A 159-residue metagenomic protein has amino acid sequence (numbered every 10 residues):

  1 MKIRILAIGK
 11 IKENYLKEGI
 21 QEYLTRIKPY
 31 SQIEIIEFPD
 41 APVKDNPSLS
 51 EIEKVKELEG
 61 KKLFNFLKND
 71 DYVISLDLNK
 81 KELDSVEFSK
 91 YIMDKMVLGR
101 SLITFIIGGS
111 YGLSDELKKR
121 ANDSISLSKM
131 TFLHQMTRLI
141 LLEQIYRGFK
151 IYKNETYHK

Functional and structural regions predicted by a protein language model:
M1-I27: N-terminal beta1-alpha1 ligand-phosphate binding loop
K2, Y72, L102-I106: Residue-level preference for the first positions of well-ordered beta-strands
L6, E34-I36: General small-molecule cofactor/ligand-binding pocket signal
I11, L78-K81, G109-Y111: Short glycine-rich anion-binding loops that position phosphate/pyrophosphate groups of nucleotides and phosphorylated
S31, D70-D71, A121-N122: Short, well-ordered alpha-helix to beta-strand connector turns
P39-S101: S-adenosyl-L-methionine/SAH cofactor-binding core of RNA-modifying enzymes
V86-S128: A mid-sequence interfacial segment
D115-K159: Structured adenosyl-cofactor binding patch, chiefly the S-adenosyl-L-methionine
